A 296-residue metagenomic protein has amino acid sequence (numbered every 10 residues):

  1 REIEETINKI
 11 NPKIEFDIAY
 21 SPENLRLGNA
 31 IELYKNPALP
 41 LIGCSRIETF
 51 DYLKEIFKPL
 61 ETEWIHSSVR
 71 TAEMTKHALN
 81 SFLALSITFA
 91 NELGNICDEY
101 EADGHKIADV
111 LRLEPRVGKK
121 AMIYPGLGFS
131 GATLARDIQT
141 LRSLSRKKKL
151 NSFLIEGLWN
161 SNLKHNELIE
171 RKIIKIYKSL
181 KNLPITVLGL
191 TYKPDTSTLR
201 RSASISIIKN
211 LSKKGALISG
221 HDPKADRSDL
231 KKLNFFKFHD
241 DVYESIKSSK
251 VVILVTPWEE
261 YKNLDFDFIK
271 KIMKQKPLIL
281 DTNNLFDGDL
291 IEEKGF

Functional and structural regions predicted by a protein language model:
R1-F296: Structural/interface elements that position substrates and couple domains in central-metabolism enzymes
